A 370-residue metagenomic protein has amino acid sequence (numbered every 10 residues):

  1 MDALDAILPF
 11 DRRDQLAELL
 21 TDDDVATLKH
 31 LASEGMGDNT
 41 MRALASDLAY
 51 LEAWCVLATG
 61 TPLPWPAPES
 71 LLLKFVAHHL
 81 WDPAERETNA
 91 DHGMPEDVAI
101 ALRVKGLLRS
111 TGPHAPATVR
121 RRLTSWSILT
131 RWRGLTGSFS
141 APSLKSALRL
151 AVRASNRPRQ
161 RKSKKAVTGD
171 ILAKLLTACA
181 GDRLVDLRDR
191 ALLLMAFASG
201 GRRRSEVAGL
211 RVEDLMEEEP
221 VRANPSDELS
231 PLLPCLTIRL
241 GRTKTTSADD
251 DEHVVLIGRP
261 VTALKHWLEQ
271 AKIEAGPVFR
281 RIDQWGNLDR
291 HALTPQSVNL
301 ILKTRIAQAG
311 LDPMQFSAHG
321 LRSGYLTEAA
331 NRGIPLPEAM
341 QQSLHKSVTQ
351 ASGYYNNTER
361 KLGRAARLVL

Functional and structural regions predicted by a protein language model:
M1-F10, V369-L370: C-terminal secondary-structure termini that scaffold catalytic or DNA-interacting sites
K29-M41, L48-R161, A178-D182: N-terminal core-binding DNA-recognition domain of tyrosine recombinases/integrases
L129, E218, N224-L288, Q296-R305: Basic, alpha-helical nucleic-acid-contacting "clamp/cap" segments
D170-R204: Basic, Lys/Arg- and aromatic-enriched nucleic-acid-binding interface segment
R188-R190, P295, N299, R322-S323: Short, leucine-enriched amphipathic alpha-helices that occur as contiguous helical runs
L194, G320-K346, L362: C-terminal catalytic core of tyrosine-transesterase DNA break-rejoin enzymes
A196-P234, P337-Q341: Short, charged phosphate-coordinating catalytic segments
S343-L368: Catalytic-site neighborhood detector that most strongly recognizes the C-terminal catalytic loop/helix of tyrosine
